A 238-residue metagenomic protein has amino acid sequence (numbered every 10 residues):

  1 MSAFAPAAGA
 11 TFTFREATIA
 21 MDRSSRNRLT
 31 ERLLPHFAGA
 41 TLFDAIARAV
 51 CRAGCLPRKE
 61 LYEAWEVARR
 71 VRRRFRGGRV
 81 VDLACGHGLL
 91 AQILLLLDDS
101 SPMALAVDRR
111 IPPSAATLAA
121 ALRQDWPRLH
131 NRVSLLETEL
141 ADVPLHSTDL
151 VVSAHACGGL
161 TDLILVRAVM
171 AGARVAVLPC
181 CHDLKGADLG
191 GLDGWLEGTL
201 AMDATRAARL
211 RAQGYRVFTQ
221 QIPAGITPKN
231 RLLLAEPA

Functional and structural regions predicted by a protein language model:
F4-A238: Class I S-adenosyl-L-methionine
